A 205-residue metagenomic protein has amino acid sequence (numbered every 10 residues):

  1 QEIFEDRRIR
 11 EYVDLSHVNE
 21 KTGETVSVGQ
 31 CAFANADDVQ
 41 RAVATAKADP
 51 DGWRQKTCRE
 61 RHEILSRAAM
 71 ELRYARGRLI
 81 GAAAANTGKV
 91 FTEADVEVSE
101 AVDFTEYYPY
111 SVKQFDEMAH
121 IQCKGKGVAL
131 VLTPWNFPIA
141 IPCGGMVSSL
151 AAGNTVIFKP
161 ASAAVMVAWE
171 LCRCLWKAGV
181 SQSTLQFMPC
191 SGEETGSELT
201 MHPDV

Functional and structural regions predicted by a protein language model:
Q1-A44, A48-D51, Q55-E71, G81-A82 (+1 more regions): Terminal low-complexity tails and localization/encapsulation signals of metabolic enzymes
R73-G77: Short arginine-rich
A84, G88-F91, Y110-V205: Rossmann-like NAD(P) dinucleotide-binding subdomain of oxidoreductase/dehydrogenase enzymes
